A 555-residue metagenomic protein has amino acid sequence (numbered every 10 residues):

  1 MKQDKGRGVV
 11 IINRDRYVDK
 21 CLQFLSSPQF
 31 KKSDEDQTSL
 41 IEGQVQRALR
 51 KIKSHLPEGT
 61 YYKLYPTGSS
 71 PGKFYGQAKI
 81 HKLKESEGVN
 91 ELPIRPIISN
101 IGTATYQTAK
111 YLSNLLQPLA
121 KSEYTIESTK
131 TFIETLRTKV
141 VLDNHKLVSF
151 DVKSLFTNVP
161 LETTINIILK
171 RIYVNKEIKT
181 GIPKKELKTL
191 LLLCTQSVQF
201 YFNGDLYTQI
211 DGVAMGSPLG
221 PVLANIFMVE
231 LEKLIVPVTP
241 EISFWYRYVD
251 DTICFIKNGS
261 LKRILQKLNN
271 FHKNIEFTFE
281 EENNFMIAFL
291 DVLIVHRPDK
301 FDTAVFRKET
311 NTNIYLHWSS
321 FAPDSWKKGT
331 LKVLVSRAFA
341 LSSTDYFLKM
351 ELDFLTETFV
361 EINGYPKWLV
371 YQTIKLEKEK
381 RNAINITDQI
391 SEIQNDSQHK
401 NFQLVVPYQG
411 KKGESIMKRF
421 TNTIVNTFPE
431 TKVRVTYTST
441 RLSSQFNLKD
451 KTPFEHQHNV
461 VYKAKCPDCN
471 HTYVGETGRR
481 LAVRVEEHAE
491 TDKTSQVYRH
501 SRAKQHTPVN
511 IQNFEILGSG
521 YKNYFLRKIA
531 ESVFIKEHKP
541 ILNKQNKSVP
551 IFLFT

Functional and structural regions predicted by a protein language model:
M1-T555: Charged structural interfaces that engage phosphate-rich ligands and support phosphoryl-transfer chemistry
